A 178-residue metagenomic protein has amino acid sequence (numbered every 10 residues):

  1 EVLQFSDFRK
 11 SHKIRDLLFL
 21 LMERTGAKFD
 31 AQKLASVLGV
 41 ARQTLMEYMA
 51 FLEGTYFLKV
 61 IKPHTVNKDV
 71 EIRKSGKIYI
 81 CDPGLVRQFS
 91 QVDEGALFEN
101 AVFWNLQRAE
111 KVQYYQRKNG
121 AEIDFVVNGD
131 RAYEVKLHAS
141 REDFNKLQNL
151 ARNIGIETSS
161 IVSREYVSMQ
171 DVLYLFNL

Functional and structural regions predicted by a protein language model:
E1-R131: Accessory nucleic acid-recognition modules appended to NTPase machines
Y79, Y133, S160-V162: Hydrophobic/aromatic beta-strand patches that form the interior of the parallel beta-sheet core in alpha/beta enzyme
Q116, K136-L137: Short loop or secondary-structure boundary microenvironments that flank and position key functional residues
E122-V126, E134, D171-L178: Short flexible/disordered coil segments
L137-F176: Catalytic cores of nucleic-acid endonucleases
